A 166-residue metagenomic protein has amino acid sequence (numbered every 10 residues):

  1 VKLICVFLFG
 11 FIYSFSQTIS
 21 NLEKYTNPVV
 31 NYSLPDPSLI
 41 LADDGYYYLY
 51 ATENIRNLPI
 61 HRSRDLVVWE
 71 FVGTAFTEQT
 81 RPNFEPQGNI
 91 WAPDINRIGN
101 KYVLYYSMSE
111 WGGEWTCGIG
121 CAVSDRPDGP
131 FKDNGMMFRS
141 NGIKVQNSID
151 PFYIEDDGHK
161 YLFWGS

Functional and structural regions predicted by a protein language model:
V1-S20: Bacterial Sec-dependent N-terminal signal peptides
S16-S166: Carbohydrate-active catalytic/glycan-binding domains of CAZyme proteins, especially the secreted or lumenal ectodomains
